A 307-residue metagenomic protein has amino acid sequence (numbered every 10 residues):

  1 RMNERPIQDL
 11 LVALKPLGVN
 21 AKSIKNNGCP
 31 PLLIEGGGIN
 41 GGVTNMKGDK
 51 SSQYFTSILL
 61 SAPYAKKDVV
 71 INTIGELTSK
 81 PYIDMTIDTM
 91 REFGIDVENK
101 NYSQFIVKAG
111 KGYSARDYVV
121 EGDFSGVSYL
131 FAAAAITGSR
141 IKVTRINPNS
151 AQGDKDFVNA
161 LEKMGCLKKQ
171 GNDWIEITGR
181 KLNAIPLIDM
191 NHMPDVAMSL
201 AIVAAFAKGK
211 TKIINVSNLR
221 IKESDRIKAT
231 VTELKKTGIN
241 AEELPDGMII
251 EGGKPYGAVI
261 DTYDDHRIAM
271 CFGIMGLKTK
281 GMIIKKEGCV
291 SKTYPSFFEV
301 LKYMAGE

Functional and structural regions predicted by a protein language model:
R1-E307: Structural preference for solvent-exposed beta-strand-turn elements and adjacent flexible terminal/loop segments within
